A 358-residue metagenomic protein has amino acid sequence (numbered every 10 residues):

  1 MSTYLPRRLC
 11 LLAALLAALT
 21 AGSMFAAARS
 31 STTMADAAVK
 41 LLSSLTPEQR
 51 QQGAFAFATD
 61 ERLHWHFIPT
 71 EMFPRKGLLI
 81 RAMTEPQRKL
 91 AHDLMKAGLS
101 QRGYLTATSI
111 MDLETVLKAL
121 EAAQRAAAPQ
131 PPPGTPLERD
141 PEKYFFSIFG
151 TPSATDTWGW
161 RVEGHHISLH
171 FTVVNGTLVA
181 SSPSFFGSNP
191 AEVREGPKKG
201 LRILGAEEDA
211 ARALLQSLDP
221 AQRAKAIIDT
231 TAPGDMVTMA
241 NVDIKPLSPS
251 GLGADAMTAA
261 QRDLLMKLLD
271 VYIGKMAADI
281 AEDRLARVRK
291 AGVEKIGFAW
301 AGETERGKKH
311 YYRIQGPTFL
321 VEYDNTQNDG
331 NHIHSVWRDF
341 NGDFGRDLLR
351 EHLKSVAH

Functional and structural regions predicted by a protein language model:
M1-P6: N-terminal secretory signal peptides that target proteins for export/translocation
R8-L9, Q51: Hydrophobic alpha-helical segments, especially transmembrane helices and their immediate juxtamembrane helical caps
C10-S23: Bacterial N-terminal signal peptides
A27-S100, Y104-H358: A cross-kingdom marker for long, charged
